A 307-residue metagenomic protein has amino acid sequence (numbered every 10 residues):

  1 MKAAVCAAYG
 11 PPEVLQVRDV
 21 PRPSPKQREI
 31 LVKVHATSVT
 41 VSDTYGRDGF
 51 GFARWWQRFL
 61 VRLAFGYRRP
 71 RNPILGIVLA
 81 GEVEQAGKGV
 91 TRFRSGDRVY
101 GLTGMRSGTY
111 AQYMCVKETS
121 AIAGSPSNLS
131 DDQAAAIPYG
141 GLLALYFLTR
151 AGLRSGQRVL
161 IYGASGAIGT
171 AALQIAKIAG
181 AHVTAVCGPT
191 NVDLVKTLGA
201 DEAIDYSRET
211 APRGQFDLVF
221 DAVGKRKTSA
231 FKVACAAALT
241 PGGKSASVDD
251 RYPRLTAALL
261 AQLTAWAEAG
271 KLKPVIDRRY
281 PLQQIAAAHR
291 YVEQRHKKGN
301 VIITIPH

Functional and structural regions predicted by a protein language model:
P21-S38, F52-M105: Glycine-rich beta-strand-centered segment in the early N-terminal region that forms part of a ligand/cofactor-binding
Y100, V219-F220: N-terminal Rossmann-like NAD(P) cofactor-binding module of classical short-chain dehydrogenase/reductase
M105-E118: A structural motif shared across PLP-dependent enzymes of the aminotransferase-like
A134-D205: Mid-domain Rossmann-like dinucleotide-binding core that forms the NAD(H)/NADP(H) cofactor-binding site
E202-S207, Y280-Q283: Short acidic-hydrophobic, aromatic-tinged amphipathic segments that line or gate anion-handling sites
A211-V219: A short acidic, Gly/Pro-enriched loop at the edge of an enzyme's catalytic core that lines a small-molecule cofactor
D221-V275, L282, I305-H307: Glycine-rich phosphate-binding loop and adjacent beta-alpha segment of Rossmann(oid) nucleotide-cofactor-binding
